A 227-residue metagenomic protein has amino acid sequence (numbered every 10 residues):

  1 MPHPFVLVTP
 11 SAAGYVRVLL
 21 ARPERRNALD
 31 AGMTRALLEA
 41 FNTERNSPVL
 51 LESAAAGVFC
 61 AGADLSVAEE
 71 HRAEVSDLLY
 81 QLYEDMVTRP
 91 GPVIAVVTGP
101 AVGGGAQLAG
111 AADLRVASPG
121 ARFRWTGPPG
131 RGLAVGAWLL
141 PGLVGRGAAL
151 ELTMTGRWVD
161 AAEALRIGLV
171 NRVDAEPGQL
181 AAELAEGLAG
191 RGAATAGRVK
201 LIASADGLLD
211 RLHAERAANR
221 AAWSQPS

Functional and structural regions predicted by a protein language model:
A12-A21, G32-E70, D85-V96, L114 (+1 more regions): A structural preference for short, pocket-lining loop segments at secondary-structure junctions
G62, S76, Y80, G103 (+2 more regions): Glycine-rich phosphate-binding loop at the start of an alpha helix
E69-L78, A149: A short acidic, glycine-rich active-site loop that binds or catalyzes chemistry on phosphate/adenosine moieties
M86, V102-T153, L180-L184: CoA-thioester-processing core
D113-L114, E151, T155-R157, E163 (+1 more regions): Well-ordered beta-strand positions
V116-A121, V170-R216: C-terminal long alpha-helix characteristic of the crotonase
R146-L150, V159-R166, R191-T195: Short, structured loop/turn "capping" segments at alpha-beta junctions
